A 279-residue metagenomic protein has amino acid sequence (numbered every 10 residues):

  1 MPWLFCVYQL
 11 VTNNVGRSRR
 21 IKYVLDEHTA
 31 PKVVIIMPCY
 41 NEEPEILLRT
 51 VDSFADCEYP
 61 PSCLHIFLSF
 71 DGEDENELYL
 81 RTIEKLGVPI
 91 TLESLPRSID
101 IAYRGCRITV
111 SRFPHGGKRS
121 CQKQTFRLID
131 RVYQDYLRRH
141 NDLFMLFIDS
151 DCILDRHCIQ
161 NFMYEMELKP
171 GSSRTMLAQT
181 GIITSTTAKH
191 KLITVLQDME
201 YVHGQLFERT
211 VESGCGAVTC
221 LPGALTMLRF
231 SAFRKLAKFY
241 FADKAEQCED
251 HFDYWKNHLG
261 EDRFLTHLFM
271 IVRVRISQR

Functional and structural regions predicted by a protein language model:
M1-L10: Alpha-helical bilayer-embedded segments of polytopic membrane proteins, i.e., transmembrane/intramembrane helices
Q9-S18: Membrane-interface helix-loop junction between the first two transmembrane segments
R17-R279: Non-transmembrane catalytic domains and loops of membrane-associated enzymes and transporters that build or traffic
